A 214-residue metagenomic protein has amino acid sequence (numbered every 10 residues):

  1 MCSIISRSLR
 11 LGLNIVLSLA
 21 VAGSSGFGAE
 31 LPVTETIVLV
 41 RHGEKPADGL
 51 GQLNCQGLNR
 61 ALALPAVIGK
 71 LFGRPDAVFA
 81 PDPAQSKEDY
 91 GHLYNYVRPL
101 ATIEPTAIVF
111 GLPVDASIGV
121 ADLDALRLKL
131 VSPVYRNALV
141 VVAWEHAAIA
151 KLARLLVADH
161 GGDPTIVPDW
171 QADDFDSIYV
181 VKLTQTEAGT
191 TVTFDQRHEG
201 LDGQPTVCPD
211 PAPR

Functional and structural regions predicted by a protein language model:
M1-R7: N-terminal secretory signal peptides that target proteins for export/translocation
S8-L11, G43: Positively charged, low-complexity intrinsically disordered regions
L11-G12, I108: Intrinsic disorder/low-complexity signature
G12-A22: Bacterial N-terminal signal peptides
A22-G23, I103: Generic low-polarity alpha-helical segments
G23-L31: Bacterial Sec-dependent signal peptides at the C-terminal "C-region" and cleavage site
L31-N137, A148-R214: Active-site-proximal alpha-helix that buttresses catalytic centers in soluble enzyme cores
L139-A143: Periplasmic-binding protein-like
